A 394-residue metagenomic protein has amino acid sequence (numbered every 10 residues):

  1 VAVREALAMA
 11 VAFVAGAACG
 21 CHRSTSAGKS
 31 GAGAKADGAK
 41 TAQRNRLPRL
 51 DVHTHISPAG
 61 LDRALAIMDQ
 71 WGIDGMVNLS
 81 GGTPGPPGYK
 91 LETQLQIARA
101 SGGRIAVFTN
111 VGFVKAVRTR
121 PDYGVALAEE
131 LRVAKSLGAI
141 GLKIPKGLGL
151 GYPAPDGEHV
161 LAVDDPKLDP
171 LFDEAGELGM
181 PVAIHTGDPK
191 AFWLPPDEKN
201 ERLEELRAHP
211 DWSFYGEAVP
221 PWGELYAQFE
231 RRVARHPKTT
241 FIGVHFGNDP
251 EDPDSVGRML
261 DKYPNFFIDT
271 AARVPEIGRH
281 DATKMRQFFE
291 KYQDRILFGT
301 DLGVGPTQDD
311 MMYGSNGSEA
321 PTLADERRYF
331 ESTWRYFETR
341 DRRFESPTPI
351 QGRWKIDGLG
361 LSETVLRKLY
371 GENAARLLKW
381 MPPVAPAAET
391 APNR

Functional and structural regions predicted by a protein language model:
A6-A17: Bacterial N-terminal signal peptides
G20-R23: Bacterial signal peptide processing site
T25-R104, A320, R327: An N-terminally biased module of ancient metal coordination in phosphate/nucleic-acid-related enzymes
L50-T54, G75-N78, I105-N110, L142-I144 (+4 more regions): Hydrophobic faces of well-ordered beta-strands that scaffold small-molecule active sites in alpha/beta enzyme cores
H53-D62, G81-K90, V114-V125, Y152 (+4 more regions): Acidic-and-aromatic substrate-binding clefts and catalytic sites of carbohydrate-active enzymes
K90-S213, E217, P264-F267, V274: Active-site gating/metal-coordination segments in enzymes
E217, G223-R231, K238-R394: H/E-rich (His + Asp/Glu) clusters that bind or coordinate divalent metals
